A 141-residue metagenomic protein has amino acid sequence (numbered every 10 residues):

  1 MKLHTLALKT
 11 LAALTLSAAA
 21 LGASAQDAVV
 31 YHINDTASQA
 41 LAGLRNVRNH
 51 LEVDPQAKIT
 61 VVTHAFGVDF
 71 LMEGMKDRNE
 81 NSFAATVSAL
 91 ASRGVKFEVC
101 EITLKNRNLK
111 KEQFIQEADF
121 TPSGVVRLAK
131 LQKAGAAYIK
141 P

Functional and structural regions predicted by a protein language model:
M1-L11: Bacterial N-terminal signal peptides that target proteins for export
S17-A20: N-terminal signal peptide c-region/cleavage motif recognized by signal peptidases
S24-P141: Secreted/extracellular ectodomain signature
